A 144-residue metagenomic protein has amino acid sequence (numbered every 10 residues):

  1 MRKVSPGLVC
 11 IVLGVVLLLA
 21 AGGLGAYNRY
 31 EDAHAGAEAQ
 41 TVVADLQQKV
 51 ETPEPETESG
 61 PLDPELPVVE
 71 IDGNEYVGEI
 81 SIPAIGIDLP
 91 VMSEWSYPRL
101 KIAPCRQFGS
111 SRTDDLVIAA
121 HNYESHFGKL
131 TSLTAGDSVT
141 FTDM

Functional and structural regions predicted by a protein language model:
V4-M144: Solvent-exposed, non-transmembrane regions of membrane-associated and secreted proteins
